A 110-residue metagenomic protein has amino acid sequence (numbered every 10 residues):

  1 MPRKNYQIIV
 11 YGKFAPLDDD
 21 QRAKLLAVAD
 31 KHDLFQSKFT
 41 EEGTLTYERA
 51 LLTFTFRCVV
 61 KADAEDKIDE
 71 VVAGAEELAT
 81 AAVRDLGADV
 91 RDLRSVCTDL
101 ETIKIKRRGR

Functional and structural regions predicted by a protein language model:
M1-K24: Short, extreme N-terminal segment that most often corresponds to the first beta-strand
G12-F14, A29, V60: Generic secondary-structure microfeatures
D18-K38: Short amphipathic alpha-helix segments
F35-A73, E77: Short, intrinsically disordered low-complexity segments
V60-R110: Charged interaction segments
